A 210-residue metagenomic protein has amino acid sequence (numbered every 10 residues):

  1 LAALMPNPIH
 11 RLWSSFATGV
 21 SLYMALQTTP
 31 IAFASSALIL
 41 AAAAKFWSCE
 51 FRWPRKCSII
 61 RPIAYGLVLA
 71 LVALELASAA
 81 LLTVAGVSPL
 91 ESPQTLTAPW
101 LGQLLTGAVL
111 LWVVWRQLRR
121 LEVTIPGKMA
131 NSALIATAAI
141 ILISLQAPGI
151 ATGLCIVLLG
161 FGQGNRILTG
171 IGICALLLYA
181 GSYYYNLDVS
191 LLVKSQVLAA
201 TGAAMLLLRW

Functional and structural regions predicted by a protein language model:
L1-A2, P8-F16, F33-S35, T169-I173: Hydrophobic alpha-helical membrane segments of integral membrane proteins
L1-A3, G19-M24, A37-E50, C155-I167 (+1 more regions): Alpha-helical transmembrane segments and their membrane-interface exit regions
L12-G153: Generic multipass alpha-helical transmembrane bundles of integral membrane proteins
L90-T106, T124-W210: C-terminal transmembrane helix-loop-helix hairpin of multi-pass membrane proteins
